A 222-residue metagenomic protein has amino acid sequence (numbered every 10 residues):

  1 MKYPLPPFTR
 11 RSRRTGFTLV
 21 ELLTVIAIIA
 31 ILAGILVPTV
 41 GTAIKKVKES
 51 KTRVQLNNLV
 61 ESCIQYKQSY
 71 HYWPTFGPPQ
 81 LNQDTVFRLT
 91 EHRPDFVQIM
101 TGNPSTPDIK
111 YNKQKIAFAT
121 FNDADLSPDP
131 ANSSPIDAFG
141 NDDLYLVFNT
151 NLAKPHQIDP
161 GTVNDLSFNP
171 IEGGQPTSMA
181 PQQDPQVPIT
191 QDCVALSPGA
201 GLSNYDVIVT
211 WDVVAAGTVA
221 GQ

Functional and structural regions predicted by a protein language model:
M1-F17: N-terminal leader/signal peptides at the extreme start of proteins
M1-K2, A33, L89: Residue-level detector of alpha-helical hydrophobic segments embedded in or interacting with membranes
P4, T18-L22, I35, Q80 (+2 more regions): Acidic/proline-rich low-complexity IDRs
P7, P38, P74-F76: Proline-rich low-complexity regions
P7, T24-V25, S62, A131: Hydrophobic alpha-helical context, especially transmembrane and signal-peptide helices
R13-A43, K48: N-terminal single-pass transmembrane signal-anchor helix
E49, R53-Q222: N-terminal pilin/flagellin-like segments and related low-complexity appendage regions
